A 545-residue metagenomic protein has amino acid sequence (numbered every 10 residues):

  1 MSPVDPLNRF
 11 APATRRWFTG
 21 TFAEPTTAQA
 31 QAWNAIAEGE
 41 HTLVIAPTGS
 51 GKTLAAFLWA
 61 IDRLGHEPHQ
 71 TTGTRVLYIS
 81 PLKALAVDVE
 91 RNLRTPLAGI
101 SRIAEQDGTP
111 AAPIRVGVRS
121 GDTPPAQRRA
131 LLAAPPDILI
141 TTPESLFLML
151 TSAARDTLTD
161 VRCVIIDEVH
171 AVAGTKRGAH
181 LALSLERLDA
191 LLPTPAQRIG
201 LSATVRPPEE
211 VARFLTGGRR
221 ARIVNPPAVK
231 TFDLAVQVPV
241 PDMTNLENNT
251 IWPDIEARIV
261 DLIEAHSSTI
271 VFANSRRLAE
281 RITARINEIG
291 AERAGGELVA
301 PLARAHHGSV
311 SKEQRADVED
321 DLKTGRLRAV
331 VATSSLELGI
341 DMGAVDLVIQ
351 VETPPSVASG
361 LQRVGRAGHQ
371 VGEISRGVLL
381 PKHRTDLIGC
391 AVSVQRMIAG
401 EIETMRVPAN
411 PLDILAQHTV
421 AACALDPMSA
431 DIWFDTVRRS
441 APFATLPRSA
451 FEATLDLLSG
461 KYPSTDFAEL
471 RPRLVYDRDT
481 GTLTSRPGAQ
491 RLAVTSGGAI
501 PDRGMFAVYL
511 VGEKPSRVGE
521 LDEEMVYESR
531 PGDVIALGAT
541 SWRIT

Functional and structural regions predicted by a protein language model:
S2-R16, E24-Q31, A37-S50, A55-D426 (+1 more regions): Helicase motor core with emphasis on the C-terminal RecA-like subdomain
D466-T545: Conserved nucleotide-binding/hydrolysis modules and their immediate coupling elements across P-loop/ASCE NTPase motors
